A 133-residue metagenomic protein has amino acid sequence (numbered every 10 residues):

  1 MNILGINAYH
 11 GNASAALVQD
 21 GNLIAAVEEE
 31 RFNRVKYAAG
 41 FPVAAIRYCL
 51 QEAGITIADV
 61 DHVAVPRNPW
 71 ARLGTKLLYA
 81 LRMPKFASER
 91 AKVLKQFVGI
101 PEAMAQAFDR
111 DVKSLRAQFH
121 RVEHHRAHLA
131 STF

Functional and structural regions predicted by a protein language model:
M1-F133: Short acidic/glycine-rich loops and adjacent helix/strand connectors that line catalytic pockets where negatively
